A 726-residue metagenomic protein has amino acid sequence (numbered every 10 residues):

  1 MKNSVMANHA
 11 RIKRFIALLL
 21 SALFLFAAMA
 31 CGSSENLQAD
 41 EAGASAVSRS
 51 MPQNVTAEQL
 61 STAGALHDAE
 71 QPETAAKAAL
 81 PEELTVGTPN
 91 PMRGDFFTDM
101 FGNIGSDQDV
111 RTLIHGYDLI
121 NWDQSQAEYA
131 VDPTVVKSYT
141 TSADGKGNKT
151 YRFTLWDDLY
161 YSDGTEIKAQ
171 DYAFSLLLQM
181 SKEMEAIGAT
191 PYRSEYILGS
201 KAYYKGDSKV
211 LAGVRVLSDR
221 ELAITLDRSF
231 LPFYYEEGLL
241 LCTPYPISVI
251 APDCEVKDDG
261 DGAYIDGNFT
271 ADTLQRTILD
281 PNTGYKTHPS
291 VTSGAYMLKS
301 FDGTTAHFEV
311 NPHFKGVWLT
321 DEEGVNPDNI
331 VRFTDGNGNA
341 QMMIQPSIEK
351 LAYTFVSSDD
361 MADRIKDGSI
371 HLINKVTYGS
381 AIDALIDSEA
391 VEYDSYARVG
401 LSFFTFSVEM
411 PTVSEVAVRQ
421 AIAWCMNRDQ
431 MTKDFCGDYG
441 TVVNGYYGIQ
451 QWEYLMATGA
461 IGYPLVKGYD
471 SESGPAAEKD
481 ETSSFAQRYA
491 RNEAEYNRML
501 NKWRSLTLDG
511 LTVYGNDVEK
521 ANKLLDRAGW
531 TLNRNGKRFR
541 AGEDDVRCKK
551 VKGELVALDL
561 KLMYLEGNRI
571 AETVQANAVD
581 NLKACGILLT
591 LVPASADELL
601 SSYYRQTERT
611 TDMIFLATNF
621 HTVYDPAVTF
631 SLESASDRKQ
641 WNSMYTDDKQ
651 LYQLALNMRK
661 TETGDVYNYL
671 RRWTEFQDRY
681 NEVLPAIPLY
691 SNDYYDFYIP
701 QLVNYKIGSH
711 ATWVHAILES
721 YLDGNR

Functional and structural regions predicted by a protein language model:
A27-A30: C-terminal motif of bacterial Sec signal peptides marking the signal peptidase cleavage site
L66, L84-D144: N-terminal lobe/hinge region of extracytoplasmic solute-binding protein
V86, P91, G303, R488-V518 (+1 more regions): Ligand/substrate-recognition segments at binding pockets and active sites
Q124-Q126, F230, G238-A352, D359-D360 (+1 more regions): Gly/Pro-rich hinge or "lid" segments in bacterial periplasmic/extracellular proteins
K137-Y192, L217, A223, T412-S414 (+1 more regions): Aromatic- and charge-enriched surface segment that lines or borders ligand/interaction sites
E185-A189, E195, K299-E309, G338-Q341 (+3 more regions): Extracellular/periplasmic solute-recognition and catalytic clefts
A189-A271, S300, A460-D480: Surface-exposed binding/hinge segments that line and control ligand-binding clefts or catalytic entry sites
T305, C425-N501, I570-D580, Y604-R726: Detector for C-terminal structural segments
